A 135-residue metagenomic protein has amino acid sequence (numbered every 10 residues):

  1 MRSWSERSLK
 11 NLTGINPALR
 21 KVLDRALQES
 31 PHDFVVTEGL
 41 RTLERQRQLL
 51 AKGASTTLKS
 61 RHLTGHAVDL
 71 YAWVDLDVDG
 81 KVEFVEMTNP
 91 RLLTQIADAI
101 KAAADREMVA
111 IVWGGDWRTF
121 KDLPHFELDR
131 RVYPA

Functional and structural regions predicted by a protein language model:
M1-V35, L92-Q95: Active-site acidic/histidine clusters and adjacent loop/turn architecture that either coordinate catalytic ions
L9-T13, L43-L49, K101: Short linear motifs at secondary-structure transitions and domain/linker junctions
T13-R20, L40-L43, T64: Alpha-helix initiation and capping sites
D24-K52, R106, I111: Extended, low-complexity, intrinsically disordered C-terminal regulatory tails of eukaryotic serine/threonine kinases
T56-A135: Catalytic cores and adjacent binding grooves of peptidoglycan-active enzymes
